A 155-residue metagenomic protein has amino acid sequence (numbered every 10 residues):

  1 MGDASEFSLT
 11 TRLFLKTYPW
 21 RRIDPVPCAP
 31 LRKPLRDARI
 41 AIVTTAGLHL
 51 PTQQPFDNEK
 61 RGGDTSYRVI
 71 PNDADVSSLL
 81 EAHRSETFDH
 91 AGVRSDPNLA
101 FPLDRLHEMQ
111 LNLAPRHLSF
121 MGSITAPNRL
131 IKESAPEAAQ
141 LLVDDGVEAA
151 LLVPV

Functional and structural regions predicted by a protein language model:
M1-V155: Metallocofactor- and cofactor-centric catalytic cores in central/energy metabolism, strongly enriched
